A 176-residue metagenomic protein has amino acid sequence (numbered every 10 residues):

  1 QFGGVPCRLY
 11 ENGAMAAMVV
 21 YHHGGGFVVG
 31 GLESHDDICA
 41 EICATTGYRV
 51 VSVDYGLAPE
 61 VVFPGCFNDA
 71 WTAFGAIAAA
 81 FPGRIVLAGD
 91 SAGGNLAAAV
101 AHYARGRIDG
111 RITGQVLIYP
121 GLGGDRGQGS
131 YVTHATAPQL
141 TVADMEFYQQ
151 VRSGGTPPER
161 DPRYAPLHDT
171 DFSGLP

Functional and structural regions predicted by a protein language model:
F2-P176: Alpha/beta-hydrolase superfamily serine-hydrolase fold, recognizing
